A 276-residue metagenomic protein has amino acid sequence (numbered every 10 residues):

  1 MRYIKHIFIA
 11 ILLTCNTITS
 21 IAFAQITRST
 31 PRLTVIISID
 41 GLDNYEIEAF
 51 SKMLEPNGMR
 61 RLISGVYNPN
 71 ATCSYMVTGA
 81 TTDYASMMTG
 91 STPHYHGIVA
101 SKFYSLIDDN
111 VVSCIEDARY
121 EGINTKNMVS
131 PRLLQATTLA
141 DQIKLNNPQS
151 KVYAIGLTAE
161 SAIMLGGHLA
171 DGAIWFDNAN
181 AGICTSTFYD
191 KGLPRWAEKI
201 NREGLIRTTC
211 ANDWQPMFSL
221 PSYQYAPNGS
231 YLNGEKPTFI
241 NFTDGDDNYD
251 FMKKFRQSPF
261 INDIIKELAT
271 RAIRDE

Functional and structural regions predicted by a protein language model:
M1-F8, C15: Bacterial N-terminal signal peptides that target proteins for export
I4, D40, S74, V129 (+1 more regions): Hydrophobic alpha-helical scaffolding
T14-A22: C-terminal segment of classical bacterial N-terminal signal peptides
F23-T30: Cleaved targeting-peptide boundary
P31-D43, R61-L62, M87, I143 (+1 more regions): Beta-strand elements within well-structured catalytic alpha/beta cores of enzymes that handle phosphate/sulfate esters
N44-E48, A80, A162-G166: Extracytoplasmic/secreted cell-surface and envelope-processing proteins
I47-Y95, Q149-I155: Short, structured active-site-proximal loop/turn typified by the sulfatase FGly-forming signature C/S-X-P-X-R
T92, A100-E276: His/Asp/Glu-rich, glycine-adjacent segments that coordinate divalent cations and/or stabilize oxyanion chemistry on
